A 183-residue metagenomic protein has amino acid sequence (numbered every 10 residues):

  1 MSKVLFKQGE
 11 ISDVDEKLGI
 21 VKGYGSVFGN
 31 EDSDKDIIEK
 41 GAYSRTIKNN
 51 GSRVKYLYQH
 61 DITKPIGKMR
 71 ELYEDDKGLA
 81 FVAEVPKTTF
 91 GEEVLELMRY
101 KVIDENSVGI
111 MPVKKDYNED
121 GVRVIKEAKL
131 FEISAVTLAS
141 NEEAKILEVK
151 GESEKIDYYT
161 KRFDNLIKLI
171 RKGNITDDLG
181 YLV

Functional and structural regions predicted by a protein language model:
M1-K161, K168-L169: Signature of dsDNA virion morphogenesis modules
T160-F163, I175: Short amphipathic alpha-helical segments that mediate assembly, nucleic-acid/protein binding, or membrane association
I170-V183: Short acidic DE-rich linear segments
